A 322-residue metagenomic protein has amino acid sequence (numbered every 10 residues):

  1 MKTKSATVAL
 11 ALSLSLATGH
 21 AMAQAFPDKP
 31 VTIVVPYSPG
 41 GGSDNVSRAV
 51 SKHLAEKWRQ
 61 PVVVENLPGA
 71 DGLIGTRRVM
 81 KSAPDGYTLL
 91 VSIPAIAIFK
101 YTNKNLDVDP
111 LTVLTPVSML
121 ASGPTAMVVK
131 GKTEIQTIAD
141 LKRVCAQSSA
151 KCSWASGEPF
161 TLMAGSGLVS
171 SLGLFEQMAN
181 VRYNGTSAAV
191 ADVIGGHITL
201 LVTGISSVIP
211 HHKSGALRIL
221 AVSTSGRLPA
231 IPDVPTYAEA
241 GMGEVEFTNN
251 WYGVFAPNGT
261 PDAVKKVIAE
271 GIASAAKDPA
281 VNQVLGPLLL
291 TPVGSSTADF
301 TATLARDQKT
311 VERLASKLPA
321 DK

Functional and structural regions predicted by a protein language model:
M1-V8: Bacterial N-terminal signal peptides that target proteins for export
A9-A11, A21, F26: Cleavable N-terminal signal peptides
L16-H20: N-terminal signal peptide c-region/cleavage motif recognized by signal peptidases
A23-T112, T161, G173-V202, H211 (+2 more regions): N-terminal (or domain-start) structured segment
D28-P30, L172, E239, D262-K322: An extracytoplasmic/periplasmic, membrane-proximal ligand-sensing/linker region
K81-Y87, Y101-A188, Y237-E239, W251-V284: Hinge/capping helix and adjacent helix->loop/strand transition within the periplasmic-binding protein
V91-I96, E158, T186, T203-V208 (+3 more regions): Beta->alpha turn/N-cap motifs
V208-A276, K309, K322: C-terminal lobe and pocket-closing loops of periplasmic/extracytoplasmic Venus-flytrap solute-binding proteins
